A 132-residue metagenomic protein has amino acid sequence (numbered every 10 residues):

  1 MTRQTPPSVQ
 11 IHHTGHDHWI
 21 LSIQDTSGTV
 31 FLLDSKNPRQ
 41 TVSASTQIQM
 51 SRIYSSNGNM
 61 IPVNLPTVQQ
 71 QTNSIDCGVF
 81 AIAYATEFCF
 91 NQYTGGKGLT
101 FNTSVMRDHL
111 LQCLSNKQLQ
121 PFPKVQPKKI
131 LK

Functional and structural regions predicted by a protein language model:
M1-C113: Cysteine protease-like catalytic core of ubiquitin/ubiquitin-like
V105-K132: C-terminal helix/juxtamembrane-tail motif
